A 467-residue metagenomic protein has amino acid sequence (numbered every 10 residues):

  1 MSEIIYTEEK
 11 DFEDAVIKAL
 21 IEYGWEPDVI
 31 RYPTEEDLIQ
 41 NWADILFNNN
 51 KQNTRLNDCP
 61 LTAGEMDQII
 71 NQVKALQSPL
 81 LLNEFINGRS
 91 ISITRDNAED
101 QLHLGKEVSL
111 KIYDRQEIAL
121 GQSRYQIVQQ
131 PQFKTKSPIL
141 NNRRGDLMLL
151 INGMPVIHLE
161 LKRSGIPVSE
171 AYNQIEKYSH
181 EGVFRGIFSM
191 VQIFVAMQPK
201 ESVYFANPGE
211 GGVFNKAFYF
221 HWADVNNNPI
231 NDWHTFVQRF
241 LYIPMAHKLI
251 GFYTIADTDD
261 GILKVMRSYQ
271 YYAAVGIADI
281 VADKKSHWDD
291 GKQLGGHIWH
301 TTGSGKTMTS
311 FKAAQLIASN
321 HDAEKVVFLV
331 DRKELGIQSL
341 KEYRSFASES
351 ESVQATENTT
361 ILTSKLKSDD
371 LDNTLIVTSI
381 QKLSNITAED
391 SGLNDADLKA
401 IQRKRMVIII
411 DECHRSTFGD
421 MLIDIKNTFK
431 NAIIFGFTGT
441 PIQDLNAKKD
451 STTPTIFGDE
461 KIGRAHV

Functional and structural regions predicted by a protein language model:
S2-K325, E334, Q338-S350, L371-D372 (+2 more regions): ATP-dependent helicase/translocase motor core
V168-A171, A206, Q381-R464: Signature of the SF2 helicase/ATPase Hel1-core->accessory helical subdomain module
M197-Q198, V330, I410, T438: Short beta-strand/turn micro-motifs composed of small residues that flank or help shape donor/cofactor-binding pockets
E201, R332-K333, T440-Q443: Acidic, glycine-rich active-site loops and adjacent beta-strand->loop/helix elements that engage anionic groups
F328, L375-T378, I408: Hydrophobic positions in the central parallel beta-sheet of the AAA+
K333, A355-K365, I380-N385: Conserved helicase motor
T359-I376, A400: Conserved motor-coupling elements within RecA-like helicase/translocase cores
